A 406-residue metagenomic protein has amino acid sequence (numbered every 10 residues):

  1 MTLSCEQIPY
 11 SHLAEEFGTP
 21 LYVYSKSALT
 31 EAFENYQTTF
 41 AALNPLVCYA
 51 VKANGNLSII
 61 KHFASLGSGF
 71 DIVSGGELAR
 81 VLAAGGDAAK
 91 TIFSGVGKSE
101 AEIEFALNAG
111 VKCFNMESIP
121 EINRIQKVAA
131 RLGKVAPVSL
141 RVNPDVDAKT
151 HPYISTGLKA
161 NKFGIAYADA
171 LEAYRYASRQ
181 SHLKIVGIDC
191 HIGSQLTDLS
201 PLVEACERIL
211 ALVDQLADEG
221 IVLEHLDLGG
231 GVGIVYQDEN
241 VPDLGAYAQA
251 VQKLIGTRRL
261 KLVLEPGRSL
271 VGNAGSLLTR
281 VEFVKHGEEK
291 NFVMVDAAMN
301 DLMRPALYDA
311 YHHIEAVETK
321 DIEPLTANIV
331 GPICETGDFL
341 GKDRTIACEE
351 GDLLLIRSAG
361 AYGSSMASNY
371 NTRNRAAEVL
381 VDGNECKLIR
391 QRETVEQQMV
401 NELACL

Functional and structural regions predicted by a protein language model:
M1-A136, R175-K184, A211-D214, D218 (+2 more regions): A charged N-terminal "starter" segment
P9, L13, S25-A28, A32 (+20 more regions): General structural feature for long, well-ordered alpha-helical segments within catalytic domains of soluble enzymes
L29, K52, S74, A106 (+7 more regions): Conserved, mostly hydrophobic/aromatic
L46-C48, G67-G69, A88-I92, C113 (+7 more regions): Structural preference for beta-strand elements that scaffold enzyme active sites
V51-G55, G76, G97-K98, S118-P120 (+5 more regions): Active-site-proximal loop/turn and secondary-structure-junction residues that shape catalytic pockets, frequently
I60, A83, I103-N108, I125-V128 (+6 more regions): Short acidic, glycine/serine/threonine-rich loops at helix termini
P144-K285, L340, T345, N371-R373 (+1 more regions): Active-site loop/helix belt of alpha/beta enzymes
A250, R259-L406: Charged (often Lys/Glu-rich) extended helix/loop segments that serve as interaction or gating elements
